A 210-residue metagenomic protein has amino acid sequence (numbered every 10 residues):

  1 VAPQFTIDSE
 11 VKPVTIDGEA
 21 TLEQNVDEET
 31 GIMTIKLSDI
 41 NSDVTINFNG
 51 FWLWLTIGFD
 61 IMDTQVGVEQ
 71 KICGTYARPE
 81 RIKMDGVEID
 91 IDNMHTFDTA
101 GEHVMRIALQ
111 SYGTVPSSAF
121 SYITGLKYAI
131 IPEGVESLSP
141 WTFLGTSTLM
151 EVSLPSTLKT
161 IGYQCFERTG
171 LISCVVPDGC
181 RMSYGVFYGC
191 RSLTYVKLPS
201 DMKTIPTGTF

Functional and structural regions predicted by a protein language model:
V1, M33-S38, M105-I107, M182-S183 (+1 more regions): Generic recognition of long tandem-repeat/solenoid scaffolds
V1-I32: Surface-exposed interfaces of beta-sheet-rich extracellular modules
V1-Q4, I40-D43, G67, A100: Solvent-exposed, conformationally flexible loop/turn segments
V26-W52, R106-A108, C165: Conserved "repeat-terminator" motif of extracellular CCP/Sushi domains
T45-N49, K203-F210: Short, intrinsically disordered, charge-balanced linker/junction segments flanking boundaries in proteins
W52-P132, S137-G145: Acidic, Ser/Thr/Pro
D85-G86, E102-Y112, T124-S137, S147-T160 (+2 more regions): Structural signature of tandem-repeat unit edges
S118, S139-T142, G162-C165, Y184-Y188 (+1 more regions): Consensus positions within tandem repeat domains that build extended binding/scaffold surfaces
